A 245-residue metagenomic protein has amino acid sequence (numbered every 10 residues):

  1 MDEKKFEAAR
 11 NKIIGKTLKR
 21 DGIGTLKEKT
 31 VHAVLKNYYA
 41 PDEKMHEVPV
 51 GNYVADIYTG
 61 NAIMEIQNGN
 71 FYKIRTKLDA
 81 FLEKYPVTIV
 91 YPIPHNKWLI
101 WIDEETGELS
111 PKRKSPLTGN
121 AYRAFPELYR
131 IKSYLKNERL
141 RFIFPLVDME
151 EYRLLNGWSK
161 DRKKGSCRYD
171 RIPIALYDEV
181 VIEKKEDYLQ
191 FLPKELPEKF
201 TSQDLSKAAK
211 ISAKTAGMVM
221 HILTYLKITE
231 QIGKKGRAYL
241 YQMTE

Functional and structural regions predicted by a protein language model:
M1-Y53: Acidic-basic catalytic patches of nuclease active cores, encompassing PD-(D/E)XK and other metal-cofactor nuclease
L35, A55-N70, I74, F81 (+1 more regions): Conserved catalytic cores of phosphodiester-cleaving nucleases, focusing on short active-site segments
K77-E138: A basic- and aromatic-enriched beta-loop-alpha substructure that forms the phosphate/nucleotide- and DNA/RNA-contacting
P111-E183: Long, low-complexity, charged/polar intrinsically disordered regions in eukaryotic proteins
L196-A208: Short acidic, hydrophobic short linear motifs in intrinsically disordered regions
I211-T224: Short amphipathic alpha-helical interaction segments
T224-K234: A short, conserved structural fragment
K234-E245: Short, cationic-aromatic polyanion-contact patches
